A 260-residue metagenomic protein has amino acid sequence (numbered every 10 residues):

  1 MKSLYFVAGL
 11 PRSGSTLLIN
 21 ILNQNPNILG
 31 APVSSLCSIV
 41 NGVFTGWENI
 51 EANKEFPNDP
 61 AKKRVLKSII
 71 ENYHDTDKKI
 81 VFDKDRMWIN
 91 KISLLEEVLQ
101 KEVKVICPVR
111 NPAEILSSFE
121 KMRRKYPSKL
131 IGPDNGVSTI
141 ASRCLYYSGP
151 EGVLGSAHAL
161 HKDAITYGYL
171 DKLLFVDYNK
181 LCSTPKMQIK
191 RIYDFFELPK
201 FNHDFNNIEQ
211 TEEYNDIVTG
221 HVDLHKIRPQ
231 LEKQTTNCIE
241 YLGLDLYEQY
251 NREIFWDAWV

Functional and structural regions predicted by a protein language model:
M1-I69, D75, T211-I217: PAPS-dependent sulfotransferase catalytic core
M1-Y5, E120-R123, P127-K129, H158 (+3 more regions): PAPS-dependent sulfotransferases, especially Golgi type II membrane carbohydrate sulfotransferases
V7-G9, P32, V81-K84, C107-V109 (+1 more regions): Short beta-strand segments
G14-I28, L95-V98, F175-K200: PAPS/PAP-binding and catalytic site of the sulfotransferase fold
T16-I19, C37-V40, I89-I92, A113-S118 (+1 more regions): Short catalytic/ligand-binding loop motif for oxyanion handling, primarily in non-cytosolic enzymes, centered on
K62-H74, A113-F195: PAPS-dependent sulfotransferase catalytic domain
S68-L94: Glycine-rich phosphate-binding loop used to anchor ATP phosphates in small-molecule kinases, encompassing both
K84-D85, L99-K121: Conserved phosphate-donor/acceptor-positioning beta-strand/loop module used by diverse small-molecule
